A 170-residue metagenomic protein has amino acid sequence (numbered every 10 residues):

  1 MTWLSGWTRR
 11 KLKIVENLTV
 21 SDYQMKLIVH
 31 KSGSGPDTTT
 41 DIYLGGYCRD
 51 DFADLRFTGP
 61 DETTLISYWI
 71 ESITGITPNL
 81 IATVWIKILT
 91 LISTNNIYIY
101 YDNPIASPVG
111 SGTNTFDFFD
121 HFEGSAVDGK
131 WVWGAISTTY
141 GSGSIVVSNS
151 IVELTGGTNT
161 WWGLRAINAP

Functional and structural regions predicted by a protein language model:
M1-G124: Alpha-mannosidase-like glycoside hydrolase catalytic domains involved in N-glycan trimming, generalizing to other
S111-P170: Extracellular glycan-recognition regions
